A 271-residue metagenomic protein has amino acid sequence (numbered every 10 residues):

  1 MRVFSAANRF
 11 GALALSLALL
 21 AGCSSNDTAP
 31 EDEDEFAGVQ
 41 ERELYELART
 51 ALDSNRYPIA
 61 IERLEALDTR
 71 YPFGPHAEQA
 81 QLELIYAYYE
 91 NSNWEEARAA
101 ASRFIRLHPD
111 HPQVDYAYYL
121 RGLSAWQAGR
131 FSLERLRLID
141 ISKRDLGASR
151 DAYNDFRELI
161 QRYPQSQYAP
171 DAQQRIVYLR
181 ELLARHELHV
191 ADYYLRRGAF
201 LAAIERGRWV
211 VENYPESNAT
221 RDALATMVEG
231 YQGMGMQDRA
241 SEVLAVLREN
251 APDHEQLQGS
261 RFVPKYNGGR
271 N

Functional and structural regions predicted by a protein language model:
M1-C23: Sec-dependent bacterial lipoprotein signal peptides
V3-A6, C23-N271: Acidic, polar-rich low-complexity tracts and alpha-helical solenoid repeat scaffolds
